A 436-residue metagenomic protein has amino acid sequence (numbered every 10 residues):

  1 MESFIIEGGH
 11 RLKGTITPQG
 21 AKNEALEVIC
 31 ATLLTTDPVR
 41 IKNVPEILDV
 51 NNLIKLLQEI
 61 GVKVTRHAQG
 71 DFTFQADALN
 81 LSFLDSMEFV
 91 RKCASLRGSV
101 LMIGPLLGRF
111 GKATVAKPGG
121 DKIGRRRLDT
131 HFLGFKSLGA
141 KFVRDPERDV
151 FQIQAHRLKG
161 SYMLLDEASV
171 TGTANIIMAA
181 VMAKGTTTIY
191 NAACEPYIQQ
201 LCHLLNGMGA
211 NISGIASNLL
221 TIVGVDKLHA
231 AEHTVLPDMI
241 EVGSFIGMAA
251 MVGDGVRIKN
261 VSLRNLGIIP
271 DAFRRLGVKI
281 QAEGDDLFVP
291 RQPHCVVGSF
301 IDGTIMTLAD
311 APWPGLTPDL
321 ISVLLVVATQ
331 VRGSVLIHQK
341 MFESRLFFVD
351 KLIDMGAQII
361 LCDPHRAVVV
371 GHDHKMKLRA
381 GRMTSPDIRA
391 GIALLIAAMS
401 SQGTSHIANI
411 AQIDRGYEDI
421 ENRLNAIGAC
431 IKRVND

Functional and structural regions predicted by a protein language model:
M1-D436: Short, structured segments at the rim of ligand-binding sites
